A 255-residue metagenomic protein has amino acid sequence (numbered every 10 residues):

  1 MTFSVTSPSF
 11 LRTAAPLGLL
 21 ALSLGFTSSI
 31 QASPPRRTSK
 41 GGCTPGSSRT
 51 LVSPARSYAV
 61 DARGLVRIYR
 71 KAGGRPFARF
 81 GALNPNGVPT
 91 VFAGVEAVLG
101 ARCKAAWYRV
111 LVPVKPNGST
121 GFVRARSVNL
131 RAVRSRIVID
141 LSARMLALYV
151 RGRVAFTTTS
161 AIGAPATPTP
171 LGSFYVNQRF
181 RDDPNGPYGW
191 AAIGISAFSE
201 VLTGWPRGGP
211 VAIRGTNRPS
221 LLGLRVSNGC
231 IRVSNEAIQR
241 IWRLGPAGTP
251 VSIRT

Functional and structural regions predicted by a protein language model:
F3-A15: Bacterial N-terminal signal peptides that target proteins for export
P16-G25: Bacterial N-terminal signal peptides
I30-A32: Boundary at the C-terminal end of the N-terminal hydrophobic targeting segment
P34-R37, V114-P116, S127-R136, A164-Y175 (+1 more regions): Exported/periplasmic cell-wall-interacting domains
P35-G100: Beta-loop motif signature
P35-P54, L111-I139: Boundary regions of SH3-family modules and the immediately adjacent low-complexity/disordered segments in eukaryotic
P85-S127: SH3/SH3-like beta-barrel superfamily modules
A125-G163: A structural motif detector for short, solvent-exposed N-terminal "entry" segments of globular domains
